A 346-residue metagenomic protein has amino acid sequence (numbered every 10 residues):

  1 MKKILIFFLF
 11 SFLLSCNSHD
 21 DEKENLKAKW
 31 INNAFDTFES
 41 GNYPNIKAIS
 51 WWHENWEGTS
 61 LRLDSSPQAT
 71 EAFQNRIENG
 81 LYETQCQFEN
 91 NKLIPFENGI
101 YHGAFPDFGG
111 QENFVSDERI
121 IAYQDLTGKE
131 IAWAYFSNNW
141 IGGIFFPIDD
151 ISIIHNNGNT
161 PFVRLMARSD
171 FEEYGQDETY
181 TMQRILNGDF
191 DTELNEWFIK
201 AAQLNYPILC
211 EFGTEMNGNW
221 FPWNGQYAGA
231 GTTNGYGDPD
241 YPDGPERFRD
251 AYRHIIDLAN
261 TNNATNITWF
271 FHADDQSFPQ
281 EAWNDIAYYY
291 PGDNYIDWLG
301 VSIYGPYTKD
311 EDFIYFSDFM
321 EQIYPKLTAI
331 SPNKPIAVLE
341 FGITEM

Functional and structural regions predicted by a protein language model:
I4-L13: Sec-dependent N-terminal signal peptides
L13-D21: Bacterial Sec-dependent N-terminal signal peptides
D20-E24, S50-W51, L93-T192, I343-M346: N-terminal substrate-binding region of glycoside hydrolase catalytic domains
E22-E24, P147-M166, N294-M346: Glycoside hydrolase catalytic-domain groove-lining segments
K23-F114, I208-L209, K334-M346: Substrate-binding cleft of secreted/luminal carbohydrate-active enzymes
K23-S50, N260, I267-Y290, I296 (+2 more regions): Non-catalytic scaffold segments within catalytic domains of secreted glycoside hydrolases
K29-E39, F114-Y123, I144-I153, E193-E196 (+2 more regions): Alpha-helical scaffolding within the catalytic cores of extracellular/periplasmic polymer-degrading hydrolases
E71-R76, Y82, D149-I267: Substrate-binding cleft of extracellular glycoside hydrolase catalytic domains
